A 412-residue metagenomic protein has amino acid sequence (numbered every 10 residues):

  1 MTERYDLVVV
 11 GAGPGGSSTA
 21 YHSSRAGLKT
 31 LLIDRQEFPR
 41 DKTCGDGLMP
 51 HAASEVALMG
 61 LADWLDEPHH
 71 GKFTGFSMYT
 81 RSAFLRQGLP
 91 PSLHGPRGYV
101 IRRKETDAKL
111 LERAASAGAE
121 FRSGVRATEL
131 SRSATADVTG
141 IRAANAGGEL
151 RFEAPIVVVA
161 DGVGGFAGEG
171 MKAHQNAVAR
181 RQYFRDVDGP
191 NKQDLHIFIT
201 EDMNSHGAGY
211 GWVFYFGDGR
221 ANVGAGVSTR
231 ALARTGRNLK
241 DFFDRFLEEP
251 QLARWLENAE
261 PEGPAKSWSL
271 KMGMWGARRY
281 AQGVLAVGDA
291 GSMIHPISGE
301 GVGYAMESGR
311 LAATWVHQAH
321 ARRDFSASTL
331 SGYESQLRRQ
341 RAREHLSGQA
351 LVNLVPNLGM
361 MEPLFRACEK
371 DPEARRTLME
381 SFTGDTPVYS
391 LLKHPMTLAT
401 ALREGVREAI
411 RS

Functional and structural regions predicted by a protein language model:
M1-G15: Beta1/beta-strand and adjacent pyrophosphate-binding region of the FAD-binding site in flavoprotein oxidoreductases
V8, S24-C44: Glycine-rich FAD pyrophosphate-binding loop
G15, F38, G164: Conserved Rossmann-like nucleotide-cofactor binding loop
E37-A57, L61: Conserved N-terminal glycine-rich FAD pyrophosphate-binding loop of Rossmann-like flavoproteins
A53, A57-K109: A conserved beta-strand/loop capping segment in the N-terminal third of enzymes that catalyze redox or closely related
P68, A231-W315: FAD/FMN-dependent oxidoreductases across multiple families
R113-R254: Predominantly flavin-linked oxidoreductase catalytic cores and closely associated redox partners
H317-S412: C-terminal helical "tail/cap" subdomain of flavin- and related membrane-associated enzymes
